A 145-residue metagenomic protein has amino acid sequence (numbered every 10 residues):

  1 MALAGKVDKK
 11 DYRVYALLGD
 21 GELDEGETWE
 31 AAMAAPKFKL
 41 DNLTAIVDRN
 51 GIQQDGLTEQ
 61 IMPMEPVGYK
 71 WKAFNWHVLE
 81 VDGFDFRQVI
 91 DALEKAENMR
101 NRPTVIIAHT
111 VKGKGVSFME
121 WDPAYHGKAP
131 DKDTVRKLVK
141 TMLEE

Functional and structural regions predicted by a protein language model:
M1-E145: Glycine-rich ThDP/TPP pyrophosphate-binding loop and its adjacent helix/strand module within ThDP-dependent enzymes
